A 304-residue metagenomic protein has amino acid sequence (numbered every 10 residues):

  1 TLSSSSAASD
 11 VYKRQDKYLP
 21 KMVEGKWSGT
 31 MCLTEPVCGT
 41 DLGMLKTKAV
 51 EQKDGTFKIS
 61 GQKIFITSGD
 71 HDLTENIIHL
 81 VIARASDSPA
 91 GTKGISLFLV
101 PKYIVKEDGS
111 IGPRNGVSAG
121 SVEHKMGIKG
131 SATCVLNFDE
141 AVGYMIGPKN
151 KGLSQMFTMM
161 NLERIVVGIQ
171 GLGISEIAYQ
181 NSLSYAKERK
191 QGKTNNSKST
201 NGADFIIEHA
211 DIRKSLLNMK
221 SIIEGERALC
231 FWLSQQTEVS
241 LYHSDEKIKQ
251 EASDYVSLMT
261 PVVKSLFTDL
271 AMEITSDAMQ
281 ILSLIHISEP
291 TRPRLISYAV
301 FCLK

Functional and structural regions predicted by a protein language model:
T1-A8, Y12, I285-K304: Single conserved hydrophobic/aromatic residue that forms the stacking wall/gate of nucleotide- or nucleobase-binding
S4-S9, K13-T47, E51, S234-K249 (+3 more regions): Internal maturation/activation junctions in enzymes
S4-S9, T30-M31, S60-I66, N76 (+8 more regions): Glycine- and acidic
V37-T40, D70-D72, P89, K125-G130: Short Gly/Pro-enriched turn/cap motifs at secondary-structure boundaries
T56, S60-R114: A short core secondary-structure module
F65, I104-G120, K125, A132-E163 (+1 more regions): A glycine-rich, basic-preceded beta-loop-alpha segment at the flavin cofactor/substrate interface of flavin-utilizing
I128, W232, D254-S288, R292: Alpha-helix capping/hinge segments and adjacent helical runs
R164-H243: Extended amphipathic alpha-helical segments enriched in small hydrophobics
